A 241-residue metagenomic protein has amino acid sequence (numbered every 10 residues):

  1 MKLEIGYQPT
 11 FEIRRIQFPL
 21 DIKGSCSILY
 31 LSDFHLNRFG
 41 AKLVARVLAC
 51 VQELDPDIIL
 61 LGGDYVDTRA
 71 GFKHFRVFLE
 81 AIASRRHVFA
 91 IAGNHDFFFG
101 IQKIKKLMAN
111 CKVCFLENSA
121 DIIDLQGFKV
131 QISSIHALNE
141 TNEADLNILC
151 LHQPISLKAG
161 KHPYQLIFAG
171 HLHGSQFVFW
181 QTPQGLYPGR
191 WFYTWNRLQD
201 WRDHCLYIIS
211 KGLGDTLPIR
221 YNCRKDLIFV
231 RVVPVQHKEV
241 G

Functional and structural regions predicted by a protein language model:
M1-L29, N37-R38, H237, G241: Acidic, histidine-bearing metal-coordination/catalytic regions of metal-dependent phosphoesterases
I13-I16, V77, F192-W195: Alpha-helical scaffolding within the catalytic cores of extracellular/periplasmic polymer-degrading hydrolases
R15-D21, R46-L54, K158: Short amphipathic alpha-helices and their capping/turn segments at secondary-structure boundaries
L20-I22, L36-N37, N94-H173, T182-P183 (+1 more regions): Conserved catalytic scaffold of divalent metal-dependent phosphoesterases
Y30-F34, G62-D64, T141-N142, Q181: Short, basic, glycine/proline-bearing loop/turn elements
L31, G62, I91, C150 (+1 more regions): Generic enzyme active-site microenvironment
L36-D124: Core catalytic region of metal-dependent phosphoesterases/phosphodiesterases, especially metallo-beta-lactamase-like
G71, H173-F177: Di-metal (Zn2+ and/or Mg2+/Mn2+) metal-binding site signature of metallo-dependent hydrolases with the MBL/beta-CASP
